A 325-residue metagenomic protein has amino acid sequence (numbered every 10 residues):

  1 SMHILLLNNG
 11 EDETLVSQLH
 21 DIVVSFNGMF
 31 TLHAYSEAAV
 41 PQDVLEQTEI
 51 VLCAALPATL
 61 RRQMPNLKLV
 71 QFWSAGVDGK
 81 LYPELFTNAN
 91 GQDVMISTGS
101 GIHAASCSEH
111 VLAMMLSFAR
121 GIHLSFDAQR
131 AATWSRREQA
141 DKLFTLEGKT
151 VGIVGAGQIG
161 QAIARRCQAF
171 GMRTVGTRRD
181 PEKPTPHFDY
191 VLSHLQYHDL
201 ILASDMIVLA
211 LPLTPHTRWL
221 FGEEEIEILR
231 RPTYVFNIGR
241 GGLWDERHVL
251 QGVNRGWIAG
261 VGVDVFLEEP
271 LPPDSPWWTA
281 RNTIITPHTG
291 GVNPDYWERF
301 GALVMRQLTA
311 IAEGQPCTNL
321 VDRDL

Functional and structural regions predicted by a protein language model:
S1-T48: N-terminal glycine-/charge-rich "phosphate-binding" loop or analogous flexible N-terminal tail
Q47-Q129: Phosphate/diphosphate ligand-binding glycine-rich loop within oxidoreductases
A55, S74, L209-L211, I238-G239 (+1 more regions): Glycine-rich, N-terminal phosphate-binding loop of Rossmann-like dinucleotide-binding domains
D93-M95, S125-A162, Y190: Glycine-rich NAD(P)-binding loop of Rossmann-like domains
I96, P232-Y234, I238-L325: Rossmann-like dinucleotide-binding domain for NAD(H)/NADP(H)
S108-L124, Q168-M172, A302-Q315: Oxidoreductase and adenylate-handling cofactor-binding alpha/beta cores
V175: Conserved beta-strand positions in the Rossmann-like core of class I SAM-dependent methyltransferases
R179-P276: Rossmann-like adenosine-cofactor binding region
